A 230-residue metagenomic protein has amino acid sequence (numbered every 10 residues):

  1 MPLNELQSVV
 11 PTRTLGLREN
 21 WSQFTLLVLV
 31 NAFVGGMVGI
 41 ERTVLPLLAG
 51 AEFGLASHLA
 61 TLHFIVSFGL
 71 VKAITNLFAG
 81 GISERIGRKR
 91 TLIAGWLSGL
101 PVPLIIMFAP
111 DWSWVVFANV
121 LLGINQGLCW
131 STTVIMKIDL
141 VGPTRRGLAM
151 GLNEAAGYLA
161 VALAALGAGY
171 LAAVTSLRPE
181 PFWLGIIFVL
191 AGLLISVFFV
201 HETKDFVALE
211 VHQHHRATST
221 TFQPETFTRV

Functional and structural regions predicted by a protein language model:
P2-S8, V200-F227: Flexible cytoplasmic inter-helical loops of multi-pass small-molecule transporters
R18-G69: Helix-loop boundary and gating motifs at the non-cytosolic
L27, S113-N119: Short hydrophobic/alpha-helical segments at membrane-entry points of transmembrane helices in Major Facilitator
F68-L77, A162: Residue-level signature of mid-helix packing/kink "hotspots" within the transmembrane helices of 12-pass Major
L97-P110: C-terminal ends and interior cores of transmembrane alpha-helices in multi-pass membrane transporters/permeases
A118-Y158: Cytoplasmic helix-loop-helix junction between adjacent transmembrane helices in 12-TM secondary transporters
E180-F198: Symmetry-related core transmembrane helices of the 12-TM Major Facilitator Superfamily/SLC fold
